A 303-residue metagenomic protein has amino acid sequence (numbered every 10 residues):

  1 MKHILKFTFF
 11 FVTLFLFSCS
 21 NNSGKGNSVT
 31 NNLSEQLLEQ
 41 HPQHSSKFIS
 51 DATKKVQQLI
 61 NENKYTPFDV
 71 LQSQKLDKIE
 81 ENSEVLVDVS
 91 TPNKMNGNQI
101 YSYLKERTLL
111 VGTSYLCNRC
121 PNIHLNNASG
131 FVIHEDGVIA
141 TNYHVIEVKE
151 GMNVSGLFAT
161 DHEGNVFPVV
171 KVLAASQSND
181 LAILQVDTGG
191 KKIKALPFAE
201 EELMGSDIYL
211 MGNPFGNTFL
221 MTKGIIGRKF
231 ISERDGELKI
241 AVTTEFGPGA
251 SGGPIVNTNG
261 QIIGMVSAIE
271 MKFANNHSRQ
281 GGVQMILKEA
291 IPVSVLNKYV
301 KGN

Functional and structural regions predicted by a protein language model:
K2-F10: Sec-dependent signal peptide recognition, specifically the positively charged N-region followed immediately by
L16-S18: C-terminal motif of bacterial Sec signal peptides marking the signal peptidase cleavage site
S20-N22: Bacterial signal peptide processing site
K25-V132, Y299-N303: N-terminal activation segment of mature serine protease catalytic domains
E106-I123, D187-K194, T218-N303: Active-site region of chymotrypsin-like
N127, H134-S178, M204, R279: Catalytic-histidine neighborhood of serine endopeptidases, predominantly the chymotrypsin-like S1/PA family
H144, N213-P214, A268: Short, surface-exposed secondary-structure boundary micro-motifs
V154-G156, D161-H162, V170-I231, V256-N259 (+1 more regions): Serine endopeptidase catalytic core focused on the charge-relay Asp
